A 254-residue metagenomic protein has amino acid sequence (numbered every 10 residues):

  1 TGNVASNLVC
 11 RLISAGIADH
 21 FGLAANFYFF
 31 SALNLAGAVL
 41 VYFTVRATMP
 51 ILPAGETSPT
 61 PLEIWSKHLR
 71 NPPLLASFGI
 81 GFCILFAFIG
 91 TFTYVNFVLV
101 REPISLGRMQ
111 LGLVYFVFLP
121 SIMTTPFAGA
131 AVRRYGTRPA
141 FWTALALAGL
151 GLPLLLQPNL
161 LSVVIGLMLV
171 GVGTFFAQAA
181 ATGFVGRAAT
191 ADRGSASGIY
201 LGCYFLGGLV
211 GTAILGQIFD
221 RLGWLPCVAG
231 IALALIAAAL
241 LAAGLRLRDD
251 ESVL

Functional and structural regions predicted by a protein language model:
A18, M123-T137, F219-D220: Helix-to-loop junctions at the C-terminal end of transmembrane segments in multipass secondary transporters
D19-A32, G216-L235: A membrane-interface helix-boundary motif in multi-pass transporters
S31-A54, L241-R246: C-terminal membrane-cytosol helix-exit motif in multi-pass small-molecule transporters
R46-G79: Juxtamembrane intracellular "pre-TM" segments in multi-pass secondary transporters
R70-G90, M168-V172: Pair of pore-lining "gating" transmembrane helices in MFS-fold secondary transporters
E102-P120, S195, I199: Loop-to-transmembrane helix entry
T137-A181: C-terminal transmembrane helical hairpin of 12-TM major facilitator-type secondary transporters
R187-W224, I231: A late C-terminal transmembrane helix in Major Facilitator Superfamily
